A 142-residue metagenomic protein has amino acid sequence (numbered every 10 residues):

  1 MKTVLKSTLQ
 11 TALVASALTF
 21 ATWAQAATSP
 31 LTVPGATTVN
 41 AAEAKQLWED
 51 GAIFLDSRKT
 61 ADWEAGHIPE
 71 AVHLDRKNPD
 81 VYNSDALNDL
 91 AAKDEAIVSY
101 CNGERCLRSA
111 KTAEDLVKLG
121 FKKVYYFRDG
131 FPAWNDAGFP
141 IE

Functional and structural regions predicted by a protein language model:
K2-A65: Flexible, polar/low-complexity N-terminal or interdomain linker segments that lie immediately upstream of folded
S29-P34, R76, N102-E104, F121: Second-shell loop/turn segments in exported
E49-L87: N-terminal, post-signal-peptide region of Sec/Tat-exported proteins
D50-G51, K93-D94, A137: Structured helix-beta-strand junction loops
D85-W134: Catalytic cysteine-centered active loop of the rhodanese-like fold, especially the PTP/DSP P-loop
F139-E142: Active-site neighborhoods of enzymes that stabilize oxyanions during catalysis
